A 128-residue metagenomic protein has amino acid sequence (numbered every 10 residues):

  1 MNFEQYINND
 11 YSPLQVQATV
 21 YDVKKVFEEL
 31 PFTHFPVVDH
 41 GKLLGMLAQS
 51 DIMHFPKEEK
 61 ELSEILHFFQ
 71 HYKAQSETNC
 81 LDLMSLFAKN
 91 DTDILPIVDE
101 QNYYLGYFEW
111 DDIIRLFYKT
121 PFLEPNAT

Functional and structural regions predicted by a protein language model:
M1, A18, L47, T78 (+1 more regions): Short beta-to-alpha loop/turn elements within the nucleotide-binding domains of ABC transporters
M1-Y11, E59-H71, N126-T128: Bateman (tandem CBS) regulatory domains
N9-P13, V20-D22, L47-D51, F68-Y72: Short linear motifs at secondary-structure transitions and domain/linker junctions
P13-P31, V38, K73-T92, V98-E100 (+1 more regions): The conserved cystathionine-beta-synthase
E29-F32, P36, L43-E58, T92 (+2 more regions): Short beta->alpha transition motifs characteristic of CBS
